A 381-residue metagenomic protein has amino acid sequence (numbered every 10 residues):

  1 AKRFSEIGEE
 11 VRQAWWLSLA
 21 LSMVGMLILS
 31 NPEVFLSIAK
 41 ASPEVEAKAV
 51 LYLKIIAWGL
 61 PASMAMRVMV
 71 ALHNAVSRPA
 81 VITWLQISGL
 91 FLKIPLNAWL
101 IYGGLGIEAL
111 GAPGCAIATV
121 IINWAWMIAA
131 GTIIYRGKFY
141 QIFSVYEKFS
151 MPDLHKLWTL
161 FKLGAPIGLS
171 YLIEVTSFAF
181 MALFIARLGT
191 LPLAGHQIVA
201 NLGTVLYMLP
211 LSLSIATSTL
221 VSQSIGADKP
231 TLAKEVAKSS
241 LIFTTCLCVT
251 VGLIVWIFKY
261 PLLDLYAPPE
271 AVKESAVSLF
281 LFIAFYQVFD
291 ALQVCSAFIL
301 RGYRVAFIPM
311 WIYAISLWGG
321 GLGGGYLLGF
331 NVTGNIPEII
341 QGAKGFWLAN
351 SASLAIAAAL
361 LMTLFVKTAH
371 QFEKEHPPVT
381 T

Functional and structural regions predicted by a protein language model:
A1, I7, F35, A49 (+20 more regions): Hydrophobic/aromatic residues within transmembrane alpha-helices of membrane transport systems, especially the TMDs
A1-M26, S30, S63-I82, G195-K259 (+1 more regions): Small-residue-rich hydrophobic transmembrane alpha-helices
Q13, S22, M26, G89-F91 (+7 more regions): Residue-level recognition of pore/gate-forming positions within transmembrane alpha-helices of multi-pass
S18-E108, P113-I121, I128, T132 (+1 more regions): Hydrophobic transmembrane helix module of multi-pass membrane transport proteins
V24-K54, T250-K273, V277, F330-T333: Short membrane-interface helical motifs at transmembrane helix boundaries in multi-pass membrane transporters
I56-S63, W158-Q223, A227, T244-G252 (+3 more regions): Transmembrane helix-bundle signature of multi-pass secondary active exporters and lipid flippases
A80, F91-I128, E274, F307 (+2 more regions): Membrane-interface helix-loop junctions in multi-pass transport and translocation proteins
A112, A116-T119, G131-E174, H370-T381: Interhelical loop/hinge segments that connect adjacent transmembrane helices in multipass membrane
